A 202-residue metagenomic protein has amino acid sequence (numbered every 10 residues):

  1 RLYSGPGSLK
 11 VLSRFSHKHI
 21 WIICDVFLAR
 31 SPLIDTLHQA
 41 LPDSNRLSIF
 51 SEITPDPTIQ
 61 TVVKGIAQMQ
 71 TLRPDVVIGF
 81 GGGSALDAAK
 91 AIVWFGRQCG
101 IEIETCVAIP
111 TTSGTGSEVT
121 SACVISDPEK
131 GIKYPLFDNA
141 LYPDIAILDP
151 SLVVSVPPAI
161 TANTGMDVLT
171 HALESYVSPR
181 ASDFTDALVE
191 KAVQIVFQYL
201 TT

Functional and structural regions predicted by a protein language model:
R1-V76: ATP/NTP phosphate-donor binding region
Y3-S4, I49-S51, I78, A88 (+2 more regions): General beta-strand structural signal in soluble alpha/beta enzymes
I23-L28, A181-E190: Active-site pocket-shaping loop/turn-to-helix segments
S31-I34, A88-A91, E118-V119: Short glycine-/acidic-enriched loop or helix-start segments at secondary-structure transitions that form or flank
M69-T111: A short, small-residue-rich loop immediately preceding and capping a beta-strand
F95-D183, A192: A glycine/threonine-rich phosphate-anchoring loop and its flanking beta-alpha core in nucleotide/phosphate-binding
K191-T202: A conserved active-site cap/scaffold subdomain adjacent to cofactor or substrate pockets
